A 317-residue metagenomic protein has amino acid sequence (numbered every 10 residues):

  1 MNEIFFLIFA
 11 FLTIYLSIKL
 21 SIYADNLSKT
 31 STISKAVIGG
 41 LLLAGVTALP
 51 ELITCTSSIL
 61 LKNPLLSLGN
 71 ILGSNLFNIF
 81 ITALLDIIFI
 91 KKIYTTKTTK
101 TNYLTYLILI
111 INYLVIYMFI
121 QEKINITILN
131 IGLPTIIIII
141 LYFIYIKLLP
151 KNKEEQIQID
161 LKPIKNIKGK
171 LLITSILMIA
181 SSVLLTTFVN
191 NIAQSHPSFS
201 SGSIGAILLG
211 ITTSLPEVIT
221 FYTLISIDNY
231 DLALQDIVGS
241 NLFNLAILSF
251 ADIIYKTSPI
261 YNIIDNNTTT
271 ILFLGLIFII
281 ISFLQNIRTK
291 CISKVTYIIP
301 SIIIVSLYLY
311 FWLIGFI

Functional and structural regions predicted by a protein language model:
M1-I317: Hydrophobic alpha-helical segments, chiefly the membrane-spanning helices and signal/signal-anchor peptides
